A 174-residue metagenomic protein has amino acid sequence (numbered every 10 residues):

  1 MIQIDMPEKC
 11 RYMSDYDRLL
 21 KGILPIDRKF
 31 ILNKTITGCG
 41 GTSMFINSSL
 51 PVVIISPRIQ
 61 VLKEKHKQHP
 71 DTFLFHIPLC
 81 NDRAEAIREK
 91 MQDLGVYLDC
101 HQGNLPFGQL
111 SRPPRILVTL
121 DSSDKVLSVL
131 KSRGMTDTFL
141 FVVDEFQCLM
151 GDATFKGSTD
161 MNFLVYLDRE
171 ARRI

Functional and structural regions predicted by a protein language model:
M1-R28: Pre-Walker A adenine-sensing motif
D27-K29, N47-V53, Q68-T72, R112 (+2 more regions): Short glycine/proline-enriched coil/turn segments at helix->beta-strand junctions
N33: Hydrophobic anchor at the beta1->P-loop junction of P-loop NTPases
T37, G41-I87: Conserved Walker A/P-loop ATP-binding site and its immediately adjacent core in helicase/helicase-like ATPase domains
G38-G40, I59-L62, D121-L127, F146-F155: Short acidic, S/G/P-rich loop/turn micro-motifs used as interaction or catalytic elements
D71-L127: Inter-Walker segment of RecA-like/P-loop motor cores
D121, S132-R173: SF2 helicase catalytic motif II
